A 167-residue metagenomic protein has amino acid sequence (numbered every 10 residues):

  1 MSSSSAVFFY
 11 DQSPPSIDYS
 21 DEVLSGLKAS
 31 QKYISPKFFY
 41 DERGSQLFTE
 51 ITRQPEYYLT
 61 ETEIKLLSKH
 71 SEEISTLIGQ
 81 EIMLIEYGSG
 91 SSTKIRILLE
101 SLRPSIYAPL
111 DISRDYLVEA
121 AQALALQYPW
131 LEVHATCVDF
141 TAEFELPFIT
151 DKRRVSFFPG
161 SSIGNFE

Functional and structural regions predicted by a protein language model:
M1-F38, S45: N-terminal auxiliary segments of SAM/dcSAM-dependent transferases
K32-I78: Class I SAM-dependent methyltransferase Rossmann-like catalytic core, especially the SAM/SAH-binding loop
E81-G90: Conserved class I S-adenosyl-L-methionine
S91-R103: Conserved SAM-binding loop of SAM-dependent methyltransferases across substrates and taxa, primarily the Class I
S113-R114: Conserved SAM/SAH-binding beta-strand->alpha-helix loop
Y128-A142: Conserved SAM-binding strand-loop segment of SAM-dependent methyltransferases
F144-D151: Short amphipathic alpha-helix with an adjacent loop that forms part of the alpha/beta core around
R153-E167: A short SAM/SAH-binding and catalytic strip from SAM-dependent methyltransferases
